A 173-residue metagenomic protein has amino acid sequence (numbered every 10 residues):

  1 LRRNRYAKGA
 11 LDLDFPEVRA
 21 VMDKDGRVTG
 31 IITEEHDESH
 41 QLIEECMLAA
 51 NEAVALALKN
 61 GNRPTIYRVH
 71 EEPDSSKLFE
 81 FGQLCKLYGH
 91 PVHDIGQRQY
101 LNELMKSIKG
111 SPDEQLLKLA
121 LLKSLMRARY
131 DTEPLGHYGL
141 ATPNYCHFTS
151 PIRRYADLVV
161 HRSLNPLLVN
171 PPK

Functional and structural regions predicted by a protein language model:
L1-K173: Electropositive polyanion-binding surfaces
